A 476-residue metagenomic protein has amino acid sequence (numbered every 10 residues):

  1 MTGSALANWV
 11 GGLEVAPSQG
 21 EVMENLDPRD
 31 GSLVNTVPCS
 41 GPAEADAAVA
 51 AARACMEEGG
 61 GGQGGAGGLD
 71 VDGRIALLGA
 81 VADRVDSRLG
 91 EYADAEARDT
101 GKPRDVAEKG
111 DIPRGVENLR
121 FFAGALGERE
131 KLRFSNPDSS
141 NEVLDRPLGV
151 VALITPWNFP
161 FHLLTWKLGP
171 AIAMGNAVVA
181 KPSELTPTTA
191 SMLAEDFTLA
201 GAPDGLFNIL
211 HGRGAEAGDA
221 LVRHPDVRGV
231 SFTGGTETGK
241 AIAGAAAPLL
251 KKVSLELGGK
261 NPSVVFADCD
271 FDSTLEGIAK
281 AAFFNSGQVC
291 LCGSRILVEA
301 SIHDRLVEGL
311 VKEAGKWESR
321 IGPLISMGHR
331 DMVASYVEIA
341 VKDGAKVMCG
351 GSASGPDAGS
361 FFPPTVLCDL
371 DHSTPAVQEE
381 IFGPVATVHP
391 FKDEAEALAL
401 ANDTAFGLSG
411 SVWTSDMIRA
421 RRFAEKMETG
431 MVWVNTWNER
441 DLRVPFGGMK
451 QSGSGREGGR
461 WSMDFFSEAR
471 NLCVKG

Functional and structural regions predicted by a protein language model:
M1-D30, L132: Hydrophobic face of amphipathic alpha-helices that form TPR/SEL1-like repeat modules and related alpha-solenoid
P28-T36, V227, V264, S354 (+1 more regions): Conserved C-terminal structural/oligomerization subdomain of aldehyde/semialdehyde dehydrogenase
G31, R74, E96, L119 (+9 more regions): Residue-level signal for inorganic ion chemistry
L33-S40, A54-E58, G64-A66, L153 (+6 more regions): Short, well-ordered beta-strand elements within core beta-sheets of diverse protein domains
V34-E128, K316: Glycine-rich loop-to-alpha-helix module at the N-terminal edge of alpha/beta enzyme cores
A80, P137-S140, G350-P356: Short, solvent-exposed loop/turn elements at beta->coil junctions and helix N-caps that rim active or binding pockets
E130-S273, V311, F391: Rossmann-like NAD(P) dinucleotide-binding subdomain of oxidoreductase/dehydrogenase enzymes
G229, E237-D371, V434: ALDH superfamily catalytic-core signature
